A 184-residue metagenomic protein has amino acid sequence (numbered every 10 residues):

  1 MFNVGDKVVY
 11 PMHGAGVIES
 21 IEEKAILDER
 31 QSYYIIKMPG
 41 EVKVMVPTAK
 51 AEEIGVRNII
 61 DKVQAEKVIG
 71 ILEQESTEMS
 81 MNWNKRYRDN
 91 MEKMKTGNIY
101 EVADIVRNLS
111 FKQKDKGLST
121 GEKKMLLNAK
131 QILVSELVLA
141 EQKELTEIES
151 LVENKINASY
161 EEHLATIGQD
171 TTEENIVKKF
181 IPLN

Functional and structural regions predicted by a protein language model:
M1-V56: A positional/architectural concept
A49, G55-N184: Charge/polar-rich, low-complexity and marginally structured segments
